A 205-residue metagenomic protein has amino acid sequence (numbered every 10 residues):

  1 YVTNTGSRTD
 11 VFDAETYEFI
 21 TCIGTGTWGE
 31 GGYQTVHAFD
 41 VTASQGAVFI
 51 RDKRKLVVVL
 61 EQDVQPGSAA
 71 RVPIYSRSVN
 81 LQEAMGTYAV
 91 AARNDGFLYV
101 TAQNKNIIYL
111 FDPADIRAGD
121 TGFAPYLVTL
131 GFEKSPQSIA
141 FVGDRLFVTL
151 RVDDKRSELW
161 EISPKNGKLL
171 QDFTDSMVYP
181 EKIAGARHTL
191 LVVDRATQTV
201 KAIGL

Functional and structural regions predicted by a protein language model:
Y1-G6, I50-R54, V100-K105, V148-D154 (+1 more regions): Conserved beta-strand positions in repeat-built beta-propeller and related beta-rich domains
R8-V11, L56-E61, N106-D112, K155-W160 (+1 more regions): Structural motif
D13-Y17, E61-P66, D112-R117, S163-G167 (+1 more regions): Short loop/turn segments that connect beta-strands within beta-propeller blades
E18-Y33, G67-E83, I116-F132: Surface-exposed loop and turn segments in beta-propeller and other repeat-based domains that flank or scaffold
T27-S44, N80-N94, G131-V142, D175-R187: Beta-rich, blade/repeat-based domains predominating in secreted/periplasmic proteins but also intracellular
A47, F97, R145, T189-L191: Conserved core beta-strand positions within WD40 beta-propeller blades
L130-E161: Loop/turn-rich, solvent-exposed surfaces of beta-rich toroidal or solenoidal domains
V178-L205: Blade-level signature of beta-propeller repeat domains, shared across WD40, Kelch, NHL, RCC1 and BNR/Asp-box propellers
